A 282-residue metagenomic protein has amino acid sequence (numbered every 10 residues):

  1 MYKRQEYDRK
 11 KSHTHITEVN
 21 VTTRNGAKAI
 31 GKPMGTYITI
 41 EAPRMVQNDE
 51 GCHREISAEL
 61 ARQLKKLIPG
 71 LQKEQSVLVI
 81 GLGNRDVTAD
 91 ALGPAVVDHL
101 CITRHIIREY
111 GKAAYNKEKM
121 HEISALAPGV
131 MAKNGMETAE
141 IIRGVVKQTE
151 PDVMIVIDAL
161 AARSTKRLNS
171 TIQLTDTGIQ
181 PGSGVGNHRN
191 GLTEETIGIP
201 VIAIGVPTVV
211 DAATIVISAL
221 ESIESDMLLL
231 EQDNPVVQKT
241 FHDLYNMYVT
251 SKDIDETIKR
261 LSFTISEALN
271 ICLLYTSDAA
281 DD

Functional and structural regions predicted by a protein language model:
M1-Q5, Y275-D282: Conserved small/polar residues in nucleotide/adenosyl-binding loops
K3-P33: N-terminal amphipathic/basic leader segments beginning at the initiator methionine
G26-P69: An N-terminal, well-structured beta->alpha segment
T39-P43, S76-V87, A125-G129: Short glycine-rich or small-residue beta-strand-to-loop segments that form or flank ligand, phosphate, metal/Fe-S
N84-K119: Glycine-rich phosphate/diphosphate-binding loop of Rossmann-like nucleotide-binding domains
E118-V145: A structural-propensity feature for long, helix-poor, extended segments
L126-A127, V156-S277: A structural signal for small-residue-enriched, beta-sheet-centric alpha/beta enzyme cores and oligomeric scaffold folds
